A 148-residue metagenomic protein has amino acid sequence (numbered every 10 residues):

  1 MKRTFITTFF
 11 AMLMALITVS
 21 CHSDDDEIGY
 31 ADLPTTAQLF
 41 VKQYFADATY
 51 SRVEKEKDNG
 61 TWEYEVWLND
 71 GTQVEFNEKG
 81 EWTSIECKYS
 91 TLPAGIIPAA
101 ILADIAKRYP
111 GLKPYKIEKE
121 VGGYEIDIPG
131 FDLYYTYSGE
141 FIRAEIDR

Functional and structural regions predicted by a protein language model:
M1-F10: Bacterial N-terminal signal peptides that target proteins for export
L13: Flanking scaffold residues of small Cys/His-coordinated metal-binding clusters
L16-S20: C-terminal motif of bacterial Sec signal peptides marking the signal peptidase cleavage site
H22-D25: Bacterial signal peptide processing site
I28-R148: First exposed extracellular module after export/assembly in secreted or surface-exposed proteins
